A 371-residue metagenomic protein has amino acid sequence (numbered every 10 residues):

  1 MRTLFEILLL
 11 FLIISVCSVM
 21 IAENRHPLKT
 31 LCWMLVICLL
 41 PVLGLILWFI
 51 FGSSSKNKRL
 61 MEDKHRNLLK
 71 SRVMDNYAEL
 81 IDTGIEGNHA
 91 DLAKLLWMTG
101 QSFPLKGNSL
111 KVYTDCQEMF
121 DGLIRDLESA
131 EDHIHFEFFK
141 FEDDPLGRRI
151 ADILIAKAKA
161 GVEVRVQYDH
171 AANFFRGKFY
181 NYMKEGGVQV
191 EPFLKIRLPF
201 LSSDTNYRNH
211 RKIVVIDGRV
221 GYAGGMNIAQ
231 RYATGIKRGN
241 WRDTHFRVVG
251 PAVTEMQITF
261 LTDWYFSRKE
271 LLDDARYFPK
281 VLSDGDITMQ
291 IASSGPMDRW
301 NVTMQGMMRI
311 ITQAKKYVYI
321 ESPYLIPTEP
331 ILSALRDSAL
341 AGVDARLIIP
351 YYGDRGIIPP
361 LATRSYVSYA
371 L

Functional and structural regions predicted by a protein language model:
M1-M304, R309, Q313, D337 (+2 more regions): N-terminal localization/anchoring segments of enzymes in phospholipid and broader phosphate metabolism
S203-D204, I357-P360: Short, solvent-exposed loop/turn segments at secondary-structure boundaries
S294, I320-S322: Thr-Gly-centered strand-to-loop micro-motif
I310, A314-K316, Y324-R346, P350-R355: Helical hairpin unit composed of two closely spaced alpha helices linked by a short loop
L361-Y369: C-terminal structured domain segments across diverse proteins
